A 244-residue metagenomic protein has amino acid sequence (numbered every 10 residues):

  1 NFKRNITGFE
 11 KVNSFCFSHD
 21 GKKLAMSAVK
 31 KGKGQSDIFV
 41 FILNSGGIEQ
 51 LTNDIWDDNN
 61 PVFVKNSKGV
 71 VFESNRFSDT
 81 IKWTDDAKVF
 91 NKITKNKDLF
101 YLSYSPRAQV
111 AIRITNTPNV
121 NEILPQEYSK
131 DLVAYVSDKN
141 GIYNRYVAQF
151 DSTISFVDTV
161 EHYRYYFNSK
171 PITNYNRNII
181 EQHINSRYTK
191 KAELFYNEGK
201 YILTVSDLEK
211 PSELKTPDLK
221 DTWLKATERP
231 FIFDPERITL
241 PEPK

Functional and structural regions predicted by a protein language model:
N1-N13, D20-F39, T52-N59, F72-F100 (+6 more regions): A flexible loop/linker signature enriched in serine peptidases of the S9 family
F2-K3, A111, R164-P171: A short helix->beta-strand "capping" segment at the edge of beta-propeller domains
F15-K23, P61-V70, P125-K130, Q182-Y188: Blade-terminus and WD-like Trp-Asp/Gly-His loop motifs, strongest in beta-propeller folds
N44, S105-Q109, H162-R164: Flexible, solvent-exposed coil segments and beta strand-coil junctions, predominantly the extracellular/periplasmic
T153-F167: Acidic Ser/Thr/Pro-rich low-complexity disordered segments that often serve as glycosylated linkers/stalks around
S169-H183: Long alpha-helical HEAT/HEAT-like repeat alpha-solenoid scaffolds in very large eukaryotic proteins, especially those
E242-K244: Outer-membrane beta-barrel initiation region
